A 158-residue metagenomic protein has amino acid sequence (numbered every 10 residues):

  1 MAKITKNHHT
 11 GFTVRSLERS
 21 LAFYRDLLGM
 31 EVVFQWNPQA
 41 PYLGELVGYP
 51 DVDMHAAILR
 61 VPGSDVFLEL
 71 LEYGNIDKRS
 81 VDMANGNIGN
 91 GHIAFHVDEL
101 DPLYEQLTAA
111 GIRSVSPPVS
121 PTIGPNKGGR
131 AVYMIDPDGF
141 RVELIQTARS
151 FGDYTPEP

Functional and structural regions predicted by a protein language model:
M1-L21, L27, W36, Y42-L46 (+2 more regions): N-terminal beta-strand motif that seeds the catalytic metal site of vicinal oxygen chelate
T13-D65, P102, P125-K127, Y133: Core segments of cupin and vicinal oxygen chelate
V14-E18, S64-D65, E72-R141: Vicinal oxygen chelate
N37-Q39, D77, P121-T122, F151: Residue-level detector of flexible, active-site-proximal loop/helix-junction positions within diverse enzyme catalytic
A57-D65, R141-F151: Short, basic, helix/turn surface patches
L70-E72, Q146: Residue-level recognition of conserved beta-strand positions in structured domain cores
